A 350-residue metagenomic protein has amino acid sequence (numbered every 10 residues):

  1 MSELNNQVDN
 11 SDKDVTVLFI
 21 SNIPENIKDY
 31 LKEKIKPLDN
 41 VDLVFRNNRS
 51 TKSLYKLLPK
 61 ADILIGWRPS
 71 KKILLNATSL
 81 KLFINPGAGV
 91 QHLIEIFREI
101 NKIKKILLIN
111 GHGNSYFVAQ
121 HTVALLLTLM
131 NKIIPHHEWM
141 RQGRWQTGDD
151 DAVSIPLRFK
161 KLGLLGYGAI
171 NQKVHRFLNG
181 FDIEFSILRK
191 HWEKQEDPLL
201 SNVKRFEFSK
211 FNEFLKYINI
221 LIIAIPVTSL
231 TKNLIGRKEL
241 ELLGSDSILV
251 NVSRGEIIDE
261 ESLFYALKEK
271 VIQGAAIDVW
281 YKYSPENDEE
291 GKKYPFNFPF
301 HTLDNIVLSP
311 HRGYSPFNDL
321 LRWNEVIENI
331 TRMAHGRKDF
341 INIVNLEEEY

Functional and structural regions predicted by a protein language model:
M1-I63: N-terminal glycine-/charge-rich "phosphate-binding" loop or analogous flexible N-terminal tail
P24-E25, S50, R68-K72, V90 (+1 more regions): Short, polar loop motifs at secondary-structure junctions
L57-L58, L74-A77, N212-I218, L240-L243 (+1 more regions): A short, aliphatic-rich alpha-helical micro-motif
K60-R141, L249: Phosphate/diphosphate ligand-binding glycine-rich loop within oxidoreductases
I65-G66, N85, I222-I223, N251 (+2 more regions): Redox-cofactor binding/interface segments in oxidoreductases and associated redox assembly factors
P69, A88, I225-V227, S253-R254 (+1 more regions): Short glycine-/small-residue-rich Rossmann-like dinucleotide-binding loops
D151-S245: Rossmann-like dinucleotide/phosphate-binding beta-alpha-beta segment
D246-I248, V252-Y350: Rossmann-like dinucleotide-binding domain for NAD(H)/NADP(H)
